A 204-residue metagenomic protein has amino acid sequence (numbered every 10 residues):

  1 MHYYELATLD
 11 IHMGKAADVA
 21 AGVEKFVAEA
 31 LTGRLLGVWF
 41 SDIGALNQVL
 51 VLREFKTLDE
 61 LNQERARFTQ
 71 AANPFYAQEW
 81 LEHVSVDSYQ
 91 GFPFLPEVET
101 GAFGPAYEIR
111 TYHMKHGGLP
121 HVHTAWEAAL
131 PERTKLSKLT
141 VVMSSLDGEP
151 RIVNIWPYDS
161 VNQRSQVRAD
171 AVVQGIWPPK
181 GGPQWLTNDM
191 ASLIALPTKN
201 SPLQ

Functional and structural regions predicted by a protein language model:
M1-Y4, D10, G33-L50, A66 (+5 more regions): Glycine-rich beta-strand-turn "strand-cap" elements at beta-sheet edges
A7-V27: N-terminal ordered "arm"
T8-M13, R53-T57, T111-H116, W156-S160: Short beta-strand-to-loop capping motifs
A17-A21, T57-F68, P120-T124, S160-V173: Short amphipathic alpha-helices within nucleic acid-binding modules
V27-A28, L130: Short amphipathic alpha-helical segments and helix-helix/interface helices
Q90, H113-G118, W126, L130: Generic secondary-structure microfeatures
G104-R110, P120: Short, solvent-exposed interaction modules
